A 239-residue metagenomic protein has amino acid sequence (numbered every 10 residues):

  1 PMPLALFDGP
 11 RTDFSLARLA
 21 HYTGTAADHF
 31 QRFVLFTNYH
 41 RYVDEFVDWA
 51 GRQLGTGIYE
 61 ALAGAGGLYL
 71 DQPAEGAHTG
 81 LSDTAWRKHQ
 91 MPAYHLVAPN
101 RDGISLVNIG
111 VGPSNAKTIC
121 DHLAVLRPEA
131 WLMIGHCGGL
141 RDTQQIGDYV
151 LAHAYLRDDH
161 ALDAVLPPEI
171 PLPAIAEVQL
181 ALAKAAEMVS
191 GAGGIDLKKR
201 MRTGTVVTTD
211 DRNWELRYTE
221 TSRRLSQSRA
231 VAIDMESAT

Functional and structural regions predicted by a protein language model:
P1-A130, G138-T239: Accessory terminal and edge-of-domain segments that mediate assembly/interaction and cofactor placement around
